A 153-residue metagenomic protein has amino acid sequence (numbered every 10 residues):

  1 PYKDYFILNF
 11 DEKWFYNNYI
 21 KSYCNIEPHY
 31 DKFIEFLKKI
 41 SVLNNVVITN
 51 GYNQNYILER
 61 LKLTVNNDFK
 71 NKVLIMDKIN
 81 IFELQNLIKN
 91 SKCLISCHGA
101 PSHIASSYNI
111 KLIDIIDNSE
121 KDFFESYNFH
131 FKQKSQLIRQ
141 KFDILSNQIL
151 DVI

Functional and structural regions predicted by a protein language model:
P1, V42-L43, N66, L150-I153: Short, Lys/Arg-enriched, disordered terminal segments
P1-Y16, S22: A nucleotide-sugar donor-handling region in carbohydrate enzymes
E12, Y52, F142: A broadly conserved detector of short glycine/acidic/proline-rich loop/turn motifs that flank catalytic sites and bind
W14-Y19, Y56-L58, F123-F124: Short acidic/His/Gly/Ser-rich catalytic and metal-binding motifs that mark active-site loops of diverse hydrolases
Y19-E35: A conserved mid-protein helix/loop that constitutes part of the nucleotide-sugar donor-binding site
I26-Y30, D77, F142: A conditional alpha-helix N-cap/helix-loop micro-motif detector
K32-N118: Donor-binding and catalytic core of enzymes assembling or modifying cell-surface/extracellular glycoconjugates
I75, H103-I153: Nucleotide-sugar donor-binding patch of glycosyltransferase catalytic domains
